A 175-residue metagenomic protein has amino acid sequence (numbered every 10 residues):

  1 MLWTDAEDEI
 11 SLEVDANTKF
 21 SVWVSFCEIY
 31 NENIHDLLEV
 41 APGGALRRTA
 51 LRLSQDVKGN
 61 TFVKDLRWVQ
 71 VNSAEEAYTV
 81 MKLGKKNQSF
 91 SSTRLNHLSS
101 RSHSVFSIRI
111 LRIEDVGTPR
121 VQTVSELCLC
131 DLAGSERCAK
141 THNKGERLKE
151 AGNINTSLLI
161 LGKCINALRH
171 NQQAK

Functional and structural regions predicted by a protein language model:
M1-K175: Microtubule-binding structural modules
